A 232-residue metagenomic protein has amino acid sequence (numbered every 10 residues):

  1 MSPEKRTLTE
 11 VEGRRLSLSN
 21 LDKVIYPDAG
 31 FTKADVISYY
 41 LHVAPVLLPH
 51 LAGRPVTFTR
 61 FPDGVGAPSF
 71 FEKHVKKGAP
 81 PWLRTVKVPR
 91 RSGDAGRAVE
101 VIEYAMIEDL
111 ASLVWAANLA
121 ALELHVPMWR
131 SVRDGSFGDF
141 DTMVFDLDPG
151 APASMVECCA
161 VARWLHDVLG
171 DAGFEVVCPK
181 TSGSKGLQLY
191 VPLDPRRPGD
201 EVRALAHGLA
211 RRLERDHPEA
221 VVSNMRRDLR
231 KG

Functional and structural regions predicted by a protein language model:
S2-E12, H42-A151, M155, C159-R163 (+2 more regions): SsDNA-processing nucleotidyl-transfer enzymes
S17-F31: Acidic, metal-coordinating catalytic segment for phosphate/diphosphate chemistry, firing primarily on the Nudix
I25-A29, V144-A151, V191-P195: Glycine- and acidic
V36-I37, A44: Short, conserved interaction/coordination micro-motifs, predominantly in nucleic-acid/chromatin-associated proteins
Y39, M155-F174, V202-H217: Long, well-ordered alpha-helical scaffolding segments within enzyme catalytic domains, especially pronounced
A172-V177, R196-R197, H207-G232: Flexible helix-coil linker/hinge segments at domain or subdomain boundaries
T181-V191: Short, conserved phosphate-binding/catalytic loop or strand-edge motifs used in phosphoryl-/nucleotidyl-transfer
Y190-A204: Catalytic palm subdomain of template-directed nucleic-acid polymerases, centered on the conserved carboxylate motif
